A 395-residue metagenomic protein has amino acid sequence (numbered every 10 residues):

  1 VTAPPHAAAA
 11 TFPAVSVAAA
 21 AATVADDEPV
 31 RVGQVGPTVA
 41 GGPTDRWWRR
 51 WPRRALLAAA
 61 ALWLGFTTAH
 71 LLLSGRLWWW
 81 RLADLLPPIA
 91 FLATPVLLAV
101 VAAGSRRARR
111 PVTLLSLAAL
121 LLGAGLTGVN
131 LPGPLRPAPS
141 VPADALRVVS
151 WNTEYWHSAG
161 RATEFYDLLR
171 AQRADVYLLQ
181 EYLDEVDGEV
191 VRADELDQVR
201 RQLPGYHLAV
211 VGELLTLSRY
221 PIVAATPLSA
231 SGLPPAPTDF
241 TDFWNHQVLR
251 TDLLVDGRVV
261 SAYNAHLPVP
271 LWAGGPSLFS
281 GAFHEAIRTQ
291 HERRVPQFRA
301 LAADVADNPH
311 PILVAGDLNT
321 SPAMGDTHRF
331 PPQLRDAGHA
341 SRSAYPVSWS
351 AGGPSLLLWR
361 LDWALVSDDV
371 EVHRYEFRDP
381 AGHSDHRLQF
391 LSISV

Functional and structural regions predicted by a protein language model:
T2-R81, L85-V176, R219-V395: Active-site regions of metal-assisted phosphoester/phosphodiester hydrolases, unifying DNase/endonuclease modules
L183-Q202, M324-P331: Metal-dependent catalytic neighborhoods of phosphoester/phosphodiester hydrolases
D184, V210-V211, V314-G316: Short periplasmic/luminal acceptor-recognition loop of GT-C membrane glycosyltransferases, typified by
Q202-G205, V223-A224: Short small/polar-residue motifs
P204-L215: A short, structured active-site edge motif that brings together acidic residues
